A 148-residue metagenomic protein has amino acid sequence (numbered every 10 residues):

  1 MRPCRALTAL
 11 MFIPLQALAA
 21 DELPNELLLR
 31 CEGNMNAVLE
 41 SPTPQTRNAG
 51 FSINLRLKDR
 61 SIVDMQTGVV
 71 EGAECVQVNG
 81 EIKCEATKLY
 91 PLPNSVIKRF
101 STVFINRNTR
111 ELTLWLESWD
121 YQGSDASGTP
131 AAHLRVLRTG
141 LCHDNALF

Functional and structural regions predicted by a protein language model:
R2-A9: Sec-dependent signal peptide recognition, specifically the positively charged N-region followed immediately by
P14-A19: N-terminal signal peptide c-region/cleavage motif recognized by signal peptidases
P24, G68-V69, Q77-V78, R135: Residue-level signal for mature regions of secreted extracellular proteins and peptides
N25-Q66, L89-R107: Short, solvent-exposed loop/hinge segments that bridge or flank secondary-structure elements
G33, Q77, A86, D144-N145: Disulfide-rich extracellular modules and peptides
T46-V76, E111-G123, P130: N-terminal glycine/threonine-rich, aromatic-flanked beta-hairpin/loop signature
D120-F148: Edge beta-strand at a domain terminus
